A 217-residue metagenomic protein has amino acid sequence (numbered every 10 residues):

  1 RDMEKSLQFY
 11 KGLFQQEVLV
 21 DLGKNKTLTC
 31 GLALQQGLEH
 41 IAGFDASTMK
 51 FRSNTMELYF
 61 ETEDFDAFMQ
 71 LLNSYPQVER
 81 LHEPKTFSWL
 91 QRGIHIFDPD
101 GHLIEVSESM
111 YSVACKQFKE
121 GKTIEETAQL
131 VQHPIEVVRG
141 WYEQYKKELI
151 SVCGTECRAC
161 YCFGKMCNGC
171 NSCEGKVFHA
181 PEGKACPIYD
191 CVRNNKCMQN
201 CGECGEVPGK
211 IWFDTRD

Functional and structural regions predicted by a protein language model:
S6-K11, L72, G101: Conserved active-site tyrosine of GNAT-family acetyltransferases
Q16-F60, M69-F97, S109-E120, E125-Q129 (+1 more regions): Vicinal oxygen chelate
V138-K147: Short, solvent-exposed alpha-helical "recognition" segments
K147-D217: Cysteine-centered metal-binding/redox modules
